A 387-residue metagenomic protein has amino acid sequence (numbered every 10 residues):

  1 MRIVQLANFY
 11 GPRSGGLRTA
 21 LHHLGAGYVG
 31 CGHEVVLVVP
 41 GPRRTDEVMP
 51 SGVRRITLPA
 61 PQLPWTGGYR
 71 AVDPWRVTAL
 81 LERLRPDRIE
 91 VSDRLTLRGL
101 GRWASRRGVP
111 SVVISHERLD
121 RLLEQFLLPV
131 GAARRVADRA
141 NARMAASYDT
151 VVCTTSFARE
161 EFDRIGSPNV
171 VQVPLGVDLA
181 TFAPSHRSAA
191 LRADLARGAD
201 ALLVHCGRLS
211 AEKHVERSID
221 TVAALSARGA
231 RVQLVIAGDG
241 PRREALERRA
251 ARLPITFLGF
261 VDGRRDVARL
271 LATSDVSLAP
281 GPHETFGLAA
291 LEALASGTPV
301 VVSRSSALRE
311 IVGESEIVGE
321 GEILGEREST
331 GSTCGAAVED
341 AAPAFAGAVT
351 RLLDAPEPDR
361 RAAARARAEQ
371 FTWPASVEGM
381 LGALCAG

Functional and structural regions predicted by a protein language model:
I56-T57, R134, D138-R187, R197-G198: Donor nucleotide-sugar binding/catalytic pocket of nucleotide-sugar-dependent glycosyltransferases
V72, P110, R121-R143: Nucleotide-sugar donor phosphate/pyrophosphate-binding loop at the beta->alpha transition of glycosyltransferases
A196-A223: Conserved donor-binding/catalytic core segment of Leloir-type glycosyltransferases
E244-V261, R265: Nucleotide-activated donor-binding/catalytic signature segment of Leloir-type glycosyltransferases, i.e., the conserved
F260, R269-S274: Short alpha-helical donor nucleotide-sugar binding micro-motif in glycosyltransferases
P282: Aromatic "clamp/platform" in nucleotide-sugar-dependent glycosyltransferases that forms part of the donor/acceptor
P299-V302, R309, V318-G319: Short hydrophobic beta-strand element within catalytic cores of glycosyltransferases and related nucleotide-activated
E314-P343, T350-P356: Conserved acidic donor-binding segment of nucleotide-sugar-dependent glycosyltransferases
